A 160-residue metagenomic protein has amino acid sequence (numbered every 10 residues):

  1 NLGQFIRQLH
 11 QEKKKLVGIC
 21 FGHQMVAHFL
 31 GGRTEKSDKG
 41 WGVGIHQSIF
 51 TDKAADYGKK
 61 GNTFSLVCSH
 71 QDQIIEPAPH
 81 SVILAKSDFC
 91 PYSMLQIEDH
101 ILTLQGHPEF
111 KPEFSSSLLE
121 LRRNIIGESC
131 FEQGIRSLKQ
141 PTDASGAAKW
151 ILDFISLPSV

Functional and structural regions predicted by a protein language model:
N1-A54: Cysteine-nucleophile active-site neighborhood
Q11, F50-V160: Amide-donor transfer/coupling interface in amidating biosynthetic enzymes
